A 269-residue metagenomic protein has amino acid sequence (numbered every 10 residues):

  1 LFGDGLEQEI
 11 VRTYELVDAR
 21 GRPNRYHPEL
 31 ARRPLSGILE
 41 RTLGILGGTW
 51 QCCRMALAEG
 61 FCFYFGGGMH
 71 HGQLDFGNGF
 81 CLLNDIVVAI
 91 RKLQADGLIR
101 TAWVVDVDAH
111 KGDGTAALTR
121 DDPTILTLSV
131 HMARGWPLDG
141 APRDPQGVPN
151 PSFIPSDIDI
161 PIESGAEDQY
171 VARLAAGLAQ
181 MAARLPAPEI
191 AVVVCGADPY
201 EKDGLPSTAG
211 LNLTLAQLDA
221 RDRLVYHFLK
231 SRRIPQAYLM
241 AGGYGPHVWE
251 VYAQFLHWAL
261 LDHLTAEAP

Functional and structural regions predicted by a protein language model:
L1-P269: HDAC/HDAC-like amidohydrolase catalytic core signature
